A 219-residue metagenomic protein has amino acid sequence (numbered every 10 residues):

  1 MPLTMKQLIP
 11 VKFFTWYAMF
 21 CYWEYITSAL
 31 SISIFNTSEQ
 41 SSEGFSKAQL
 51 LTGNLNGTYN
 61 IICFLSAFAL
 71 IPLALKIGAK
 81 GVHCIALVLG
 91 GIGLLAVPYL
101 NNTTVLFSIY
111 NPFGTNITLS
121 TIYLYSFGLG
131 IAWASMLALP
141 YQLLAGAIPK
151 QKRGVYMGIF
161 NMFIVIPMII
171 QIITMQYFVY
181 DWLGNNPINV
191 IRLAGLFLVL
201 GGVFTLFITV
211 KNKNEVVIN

Functional and structural regions predicted by a protein language model:
M5-I26, F127: Pair of pore-lining "gating" transmembrane helices in MFS-fold secondary transporters
T37-I61, S120-L124: Loop-to-transmembrane helix entry
Q49, I148-F160: Loop-to-transmembrane helix entry/capping segments in MFS-fold secondary transporters and related SLC/MFSD carriers
L65-A79, V179: Helix-to-loop junctions at the C-terminal end of transmembrane segments in multipass secondary transporters
L89-T115: C-terminal ends and interior cores of transmembrane alpha-helices in multi-pass membrane transporters/permeases
S108-M136: Hydrophobic core of transmembrane alpha-helices in multi-pass small-molecule transporters, especially MFS/SLC-type
S135-P149: Intracellular juxtamembrane helix-capping segments at the cytosolic ends of symmetry-related transmembrane helices
Y177-V199: A membrane-interface helix-boundary motif in multi-pass transporters
